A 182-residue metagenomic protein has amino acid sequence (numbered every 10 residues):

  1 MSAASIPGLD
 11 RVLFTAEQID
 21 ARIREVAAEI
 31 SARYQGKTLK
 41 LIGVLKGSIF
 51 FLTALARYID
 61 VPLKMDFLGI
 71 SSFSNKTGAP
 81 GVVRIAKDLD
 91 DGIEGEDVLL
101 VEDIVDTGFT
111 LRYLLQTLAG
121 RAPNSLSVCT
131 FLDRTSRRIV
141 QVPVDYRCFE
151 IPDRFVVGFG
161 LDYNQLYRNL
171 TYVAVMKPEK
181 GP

Functional and structural regions predicted by a protein language model:
M1-P182: PRPP-associated nucleotide enzymes
